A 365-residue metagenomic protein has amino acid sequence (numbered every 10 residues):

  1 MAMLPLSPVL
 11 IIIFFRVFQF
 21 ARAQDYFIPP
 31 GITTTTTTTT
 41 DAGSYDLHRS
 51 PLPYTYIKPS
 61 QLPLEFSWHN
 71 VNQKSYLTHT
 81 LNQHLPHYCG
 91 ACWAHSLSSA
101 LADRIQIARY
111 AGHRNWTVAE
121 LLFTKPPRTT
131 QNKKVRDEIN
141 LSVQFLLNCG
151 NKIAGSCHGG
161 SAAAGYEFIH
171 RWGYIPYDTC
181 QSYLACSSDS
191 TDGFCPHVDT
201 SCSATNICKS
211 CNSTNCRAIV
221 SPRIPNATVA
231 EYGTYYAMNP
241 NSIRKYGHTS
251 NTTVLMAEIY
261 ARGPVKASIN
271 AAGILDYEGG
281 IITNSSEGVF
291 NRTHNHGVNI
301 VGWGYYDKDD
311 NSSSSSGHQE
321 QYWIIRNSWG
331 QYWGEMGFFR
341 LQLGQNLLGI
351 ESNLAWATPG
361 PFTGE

Functional and structural regions predicted by a protein language model:
M1-I13: Classical eukaryotic N-terminal signal peptides for Sec-dependent ER targeting/secretion, especially the positively
P5-S7, Q19-E365: Catalytic-core signature of thiol
